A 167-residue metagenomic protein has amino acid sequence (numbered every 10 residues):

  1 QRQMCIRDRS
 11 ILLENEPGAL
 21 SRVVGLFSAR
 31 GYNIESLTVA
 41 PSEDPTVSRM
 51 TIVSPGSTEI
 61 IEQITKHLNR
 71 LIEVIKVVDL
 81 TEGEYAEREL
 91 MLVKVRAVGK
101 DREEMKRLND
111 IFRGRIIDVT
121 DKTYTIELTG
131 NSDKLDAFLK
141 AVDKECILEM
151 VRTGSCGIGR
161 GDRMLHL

Functional and structural regions predicted by a protein language model:
Q1-I6: Short, small-residue-biased leader/transition segments that mark boundaries at the very start of proteins
R7-L13, S48-I52, Y85-R96: Short glycine-/aliphatic-rich beta-strand segments at the starts of folded cytosolic domains
V23-G25, Q63-L71, M105-F112, F138-E145: Short amphipathic alpha-helices in soluble, non-transmembrane regions that often serve as interface/regulatory elements
I34-S57, L80-E87: Short, charge-patterned binding micro-sites
G56-V98: Helix-adjacent hinge/juxtasegments
I72-E84, R115-D121, C146-R160: Conserved short beta-strand edge segments in small beta-sheet-based binding/regulatory domains
A86-D101, K106, T129-D143, R160-L167: Short, low-order "capping/linker" segments at domain edges
